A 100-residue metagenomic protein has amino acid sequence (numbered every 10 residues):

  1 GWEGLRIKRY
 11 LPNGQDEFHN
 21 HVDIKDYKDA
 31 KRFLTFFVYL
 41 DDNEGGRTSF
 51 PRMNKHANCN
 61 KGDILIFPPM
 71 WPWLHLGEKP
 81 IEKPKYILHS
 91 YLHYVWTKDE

Functional and structural regions predicted by a protein language model:
G1-L5: A short coil-to-beta-strand element that immediately follows conserved catalytic motifs
R6-K8, H21, F37, S49 (+1 more regions): Residues in well-ordered beta-strands of folded domains
I7-P12, D26-E44: Short, conserved beta-strand element in jelly-roll/cupin
G14-E17, G46: Short acidic/His/Gly/Ser-rich catalytic and metal-binding motifs that mark active-site loops of diverse hydrolases
Q15, Y27, L74: Conserved protein kinase catalytic core
E17-K25: Histidine-centered catalytic micro-motifs
K31-R32, N43-E100: Catalytic core of Fe(II)/2-oxoglutarate
